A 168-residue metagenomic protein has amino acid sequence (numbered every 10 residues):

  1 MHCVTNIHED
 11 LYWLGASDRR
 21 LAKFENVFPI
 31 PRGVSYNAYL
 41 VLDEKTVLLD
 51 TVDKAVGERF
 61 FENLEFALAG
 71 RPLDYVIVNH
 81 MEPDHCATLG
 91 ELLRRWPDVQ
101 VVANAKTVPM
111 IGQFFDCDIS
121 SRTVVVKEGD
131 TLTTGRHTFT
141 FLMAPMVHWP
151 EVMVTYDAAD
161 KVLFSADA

Functional and structural regions predicted by a protein language model:
V4-E65, V154-D157, K161-S165: Conserved beta-strand hairpin/beta-sheet module of binuclear metal-dependent hydrolase folds, prominently
T5-E9, V102-V152: Metallo-beta-lactamase
E9, E44-K45, P72-L73, P97-D98 (+3 more regions): Short coil/turn connectors at secondary-structure junctions
F24-P29, V52-K54, V78-H80, F139-P145: Short, flexible loop segments at the rims of nucleotide/cofactor-binding pockets, characterized by
E44, A55-V102: Active-site metal-binding motif and surrounding structural segment of the metallo-beta-lactamase
D50, E82-D84, D167: Acidic active-site catalytic centers that drive phospho-/nucleotidyl reactions and related ester hydrolyses
D74, P97-V99, D130, H137-F139 (+3 more regions): Generic beta-strand structural signal
